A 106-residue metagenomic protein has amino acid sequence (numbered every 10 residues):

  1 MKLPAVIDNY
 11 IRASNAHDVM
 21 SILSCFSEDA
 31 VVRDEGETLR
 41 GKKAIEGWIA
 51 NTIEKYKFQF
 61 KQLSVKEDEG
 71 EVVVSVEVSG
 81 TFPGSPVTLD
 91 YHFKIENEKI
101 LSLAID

Functional and structural regions predicted by a protein language model:
M1-H17: Short, aromatic-enriched amphipathic alpha-helices that serve as compact interaction elements
A16-D29: Short, well-ordered alpha-helical segments enriched in acidic and aromatic residues
V31-R40: A short gly/proline-enriched turn/hairpin at secondary-structure junctions
V32, V65-E67, I105: Hydrophobic/anchoring residues in structured secondary elements
I49-T88: Surface-exposed, charged secondary-structure patches
T88-D106: Short beta-strand edge/turn micro-motifs at domain boundaries
